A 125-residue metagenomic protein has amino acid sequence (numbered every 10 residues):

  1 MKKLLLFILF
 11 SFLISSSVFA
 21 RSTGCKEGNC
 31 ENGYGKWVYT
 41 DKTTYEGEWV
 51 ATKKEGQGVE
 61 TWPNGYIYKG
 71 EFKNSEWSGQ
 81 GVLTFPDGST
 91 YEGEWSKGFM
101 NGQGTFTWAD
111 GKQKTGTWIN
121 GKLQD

Functional and structural regions predicted by a protein language model:
L5, S15-D125: Glycine/tyrosine- and acidic-biased, solvent-exposed loop/turn segments at the edges of beta-strands
S11-F12: Repetitive helical segments and hydrophobic/amphipathic motifs
